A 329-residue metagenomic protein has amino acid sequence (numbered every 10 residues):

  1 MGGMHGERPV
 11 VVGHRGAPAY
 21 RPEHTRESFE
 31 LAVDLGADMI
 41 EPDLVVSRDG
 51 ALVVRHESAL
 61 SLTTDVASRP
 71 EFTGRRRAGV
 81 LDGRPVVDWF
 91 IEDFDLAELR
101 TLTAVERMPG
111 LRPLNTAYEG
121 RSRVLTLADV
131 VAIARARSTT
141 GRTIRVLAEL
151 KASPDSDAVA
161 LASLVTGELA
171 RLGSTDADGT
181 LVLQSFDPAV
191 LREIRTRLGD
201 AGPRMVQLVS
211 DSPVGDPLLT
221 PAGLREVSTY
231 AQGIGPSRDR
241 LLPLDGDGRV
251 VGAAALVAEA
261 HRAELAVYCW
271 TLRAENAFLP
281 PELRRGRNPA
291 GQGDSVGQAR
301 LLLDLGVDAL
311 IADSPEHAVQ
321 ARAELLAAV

Functional and structural regions predicted by a protein language model:
M1-V329: Phosphate-group recognition and catalysis centered on beta-loop-alpha active-site segments
